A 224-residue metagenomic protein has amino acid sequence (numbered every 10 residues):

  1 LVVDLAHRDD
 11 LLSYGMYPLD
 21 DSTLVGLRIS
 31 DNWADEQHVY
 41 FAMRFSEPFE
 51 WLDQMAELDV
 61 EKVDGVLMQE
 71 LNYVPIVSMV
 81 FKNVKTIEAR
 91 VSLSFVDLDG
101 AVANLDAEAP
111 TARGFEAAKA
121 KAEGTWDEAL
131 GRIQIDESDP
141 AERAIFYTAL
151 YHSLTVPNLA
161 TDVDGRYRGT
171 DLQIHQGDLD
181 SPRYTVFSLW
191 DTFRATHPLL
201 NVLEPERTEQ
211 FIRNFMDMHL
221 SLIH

Functional and structural regions predicted by a protein language model:
L1-Y184, N214-D217: Beta-sandwich/jelly-roll carbohydrate-recognition scaffolds of carbohydrate-active enzymes
L71-Y73, L189-T192, L203: Short, glycine/acidic-rich beta->alpha junctions
K121, A144, W190, R207-Q210: Generic alpha-helix structural propensity
H152, V156, T196-P205: Well-ordered alpha-helical scaffold segments within catalytic/enzyme domains
P157, E204-S221: Long, well-ordered core segments of solenoidal/helical folds
Y184-L199: C-terminal substrate/ligand-recognition segments
H224: Conserved small/polar residues in nucleotide/adenosyl-binding loops
